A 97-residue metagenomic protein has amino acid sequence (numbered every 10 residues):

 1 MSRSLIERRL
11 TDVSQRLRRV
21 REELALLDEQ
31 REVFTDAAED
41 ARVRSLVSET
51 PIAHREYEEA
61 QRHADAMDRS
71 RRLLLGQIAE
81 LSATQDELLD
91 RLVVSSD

Functional and structural regions predicted by a protein language model:
M1-L17, L89-D97: Short, charge-rich amphipathic alpha-helices with coiled-coil/heptad character
R3, L24-R31, L75: Amphipathic, non-membrane alpha-helical segments in soluble helical-bundle scaffolds
T11, E29-E32, H54-R62, I78-T84: Short, charged, amphipathic alpha-helical segments
T11-R16, E22, L26-E29: N-terminal acidic leader/helix
R21-L24, H63-T84: Amphipathic alpha-helical coiled-coil segments
L27-I52: Extended alpha-helical coiled-coil "stalk/arm" regions that act as elongated linkers or oligomerization scaffolds
V47-S70: Short, glycine/alanine-rich amphipathic alpha-helical segment that often forms an alpha-turn-alpha hairpin
